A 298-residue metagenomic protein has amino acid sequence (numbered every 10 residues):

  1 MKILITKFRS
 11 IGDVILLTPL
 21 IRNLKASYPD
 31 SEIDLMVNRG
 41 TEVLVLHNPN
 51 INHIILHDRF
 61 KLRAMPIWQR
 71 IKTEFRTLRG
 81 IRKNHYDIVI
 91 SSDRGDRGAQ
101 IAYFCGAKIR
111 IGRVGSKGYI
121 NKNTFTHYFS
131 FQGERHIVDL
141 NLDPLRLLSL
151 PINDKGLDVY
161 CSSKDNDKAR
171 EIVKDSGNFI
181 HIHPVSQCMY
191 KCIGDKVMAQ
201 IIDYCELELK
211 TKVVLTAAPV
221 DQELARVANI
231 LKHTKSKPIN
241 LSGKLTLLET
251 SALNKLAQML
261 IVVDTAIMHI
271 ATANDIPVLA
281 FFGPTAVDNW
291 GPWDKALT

Functional and structural regions predicted by a protein language model:
M1-T298: Catalytic machinery of carbohydrate-active enzymes, primarily nucleotide-sugar-dependent glycosyltransferases
